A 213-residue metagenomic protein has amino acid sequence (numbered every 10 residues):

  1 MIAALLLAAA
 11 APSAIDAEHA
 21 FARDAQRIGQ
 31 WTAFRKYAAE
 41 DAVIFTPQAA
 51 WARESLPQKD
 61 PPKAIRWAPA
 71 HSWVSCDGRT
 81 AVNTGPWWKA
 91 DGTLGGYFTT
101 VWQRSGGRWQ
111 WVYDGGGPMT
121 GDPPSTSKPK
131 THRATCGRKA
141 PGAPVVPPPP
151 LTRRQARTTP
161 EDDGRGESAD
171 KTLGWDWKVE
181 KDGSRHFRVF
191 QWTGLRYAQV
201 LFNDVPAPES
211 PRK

Functional and structural regions predicted by a protein language model:
M1-A10: Sec-dependent N-terminal signal peptides
A11-G29, K130-P160: Short, aromatic-enriched amphipathic alpha-helices that serve as compact interaction elements
A11-P12, W51, R108-V112, P144-P147 (+4 more regions): Anionic, Ser/Thr-rich low-complexity intrinsically disordered regions
I15-A22, W31, R35, E54-S55 (+1 more regions): Extracytoplasmic/secreted envelope proteins and their assembly/folding machinery, especially bacterial periplasmic
F21-A22, A68-P69, T80-T84, Y97-W102 (+4 more regions): Short, structured motif recognition centered on aromatic/hydrophobic residues
R27-Q48, A52-S55: Short, well-ordered alpha-helical segments enriched in acidic and aromatic residues
Q48, L56-G95, P148-E180, F202-K213: Surface-exposed, charged secondary-structure patches
G95-S127, R185-R212: Short beta-strand edge/turn micro-motifs at domain boundaries
